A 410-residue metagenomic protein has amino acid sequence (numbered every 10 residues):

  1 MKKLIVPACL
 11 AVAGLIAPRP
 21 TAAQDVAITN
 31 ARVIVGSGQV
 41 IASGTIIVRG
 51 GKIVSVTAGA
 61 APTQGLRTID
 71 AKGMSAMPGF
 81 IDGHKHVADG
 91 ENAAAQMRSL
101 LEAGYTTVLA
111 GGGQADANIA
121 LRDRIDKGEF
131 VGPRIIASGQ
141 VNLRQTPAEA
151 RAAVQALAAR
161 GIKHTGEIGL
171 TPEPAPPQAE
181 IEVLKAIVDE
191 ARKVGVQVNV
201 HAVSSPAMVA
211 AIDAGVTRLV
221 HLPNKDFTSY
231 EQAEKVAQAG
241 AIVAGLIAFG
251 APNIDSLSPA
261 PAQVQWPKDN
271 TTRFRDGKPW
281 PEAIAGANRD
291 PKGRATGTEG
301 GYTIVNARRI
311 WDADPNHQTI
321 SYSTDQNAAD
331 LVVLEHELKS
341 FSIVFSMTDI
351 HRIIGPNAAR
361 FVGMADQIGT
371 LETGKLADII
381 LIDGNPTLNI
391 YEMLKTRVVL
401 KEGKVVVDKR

Functional and structural regions predicted by a protein language model:
M1-L4, N253: Positively charged n-region of N-terminal signal peptides that target proteins for export
P7-A17: Bacterial N-terminal signal peptides
P18-A23: Boundary at the C-terminal end of the N-terminal hydrophobic targeting segment
Q24-S55, D70-A88: Mature N-terminal segment immediately following signal peptide/propeptide cleavage in secreted/periplasmic
A31, I46, G51, G73 (+14 more regions): Divalent metal-coordination and catalytic microenvironments
V33-T45, T57-A60, T348-H351, F361-T396: Acidic, glycine-enriched loop/beta-strand segments at the rims of small-molecule binding/catalytic pockets
A71-A76, F80-G83, A94-V198, V203-S204 (+1 more regions): Divalent-metal coordination cores built from histidine and acidic residues
A152-A175, V216, P223-T348: Active-site neighborhoods of metal-dependent hydrolases
